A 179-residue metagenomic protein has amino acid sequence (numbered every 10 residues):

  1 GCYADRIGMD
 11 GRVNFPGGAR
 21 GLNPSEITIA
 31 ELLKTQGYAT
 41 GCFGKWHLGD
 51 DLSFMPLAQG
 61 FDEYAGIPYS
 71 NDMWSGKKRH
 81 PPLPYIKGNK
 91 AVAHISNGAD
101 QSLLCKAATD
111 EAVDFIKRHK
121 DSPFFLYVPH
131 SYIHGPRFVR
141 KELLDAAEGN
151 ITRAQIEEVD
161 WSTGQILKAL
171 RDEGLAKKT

Functional and structural regions predicted by a protein language model:
G1-T179: Formylglycine-dependent sulfatase
